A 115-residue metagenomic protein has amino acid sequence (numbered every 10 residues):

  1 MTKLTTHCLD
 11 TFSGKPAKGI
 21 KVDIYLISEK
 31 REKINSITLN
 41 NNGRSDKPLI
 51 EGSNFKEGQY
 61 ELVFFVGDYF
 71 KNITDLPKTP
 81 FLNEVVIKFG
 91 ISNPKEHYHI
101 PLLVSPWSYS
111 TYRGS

Functional and structural regions predicted by a protein language model:
M1-K88, H99: Beta-strand-dominated extracellular/periplasmic modules and repeats in secreted or surface-exposed proteins
G90-S92: Short beta-strand edge segments in extracellular beta-sheet folds
P94-S115: Compositionally biased low-complexity segments at domain edges in trafficked proteins and select soluble regulators
